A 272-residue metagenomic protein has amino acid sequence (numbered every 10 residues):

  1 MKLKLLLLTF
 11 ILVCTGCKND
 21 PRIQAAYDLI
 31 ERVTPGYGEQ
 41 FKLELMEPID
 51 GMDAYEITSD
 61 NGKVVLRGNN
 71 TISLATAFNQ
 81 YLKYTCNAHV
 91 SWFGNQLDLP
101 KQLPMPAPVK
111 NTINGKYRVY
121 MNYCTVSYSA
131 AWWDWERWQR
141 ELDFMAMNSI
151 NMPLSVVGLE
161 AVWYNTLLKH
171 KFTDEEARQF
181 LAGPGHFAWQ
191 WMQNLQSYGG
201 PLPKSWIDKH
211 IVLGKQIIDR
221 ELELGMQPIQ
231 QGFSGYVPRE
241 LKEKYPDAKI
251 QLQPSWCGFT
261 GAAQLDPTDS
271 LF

Functional and structural regions predicted by a protein language model:
K4-V13: Sec-dependent N-terminal signal peptides
L12-P21: Bacterial Sec-dependent signal peptides at the C-terminal "C-region" and cleavage site
D20-T34: Short, non-transmembrane alpha-helical segments in secretory-pathway proteins
R22, K83-C86: Aromatic-residue-lined binding/catalytic grooves and analogous aromatic/hydrophobic interfacial grooves in multimeric
G36-Y37, E44-G51, T58-R67, T71 (+5 more regions): Aromatic-lined carbohydrate-binding surfaces of glycoside hydrolases
H89-S91: Conserved short beta-strand edge segments in small beta-sheet-based binding/regulatory domains
